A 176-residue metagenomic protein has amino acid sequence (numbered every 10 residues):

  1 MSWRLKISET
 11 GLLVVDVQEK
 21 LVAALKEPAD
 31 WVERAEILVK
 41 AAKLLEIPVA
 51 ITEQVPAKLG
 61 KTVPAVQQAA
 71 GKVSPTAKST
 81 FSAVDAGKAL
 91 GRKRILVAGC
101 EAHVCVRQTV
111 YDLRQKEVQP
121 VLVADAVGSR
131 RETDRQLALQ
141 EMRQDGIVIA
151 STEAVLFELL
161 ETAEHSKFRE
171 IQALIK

Functional and structural regions predicted by a protein language model:
S2-E9, L44-L45, K58-K176: Active-site-adjacent betaalpha module
I7-T10, L25-I51, P56: A short alpha/beta connector and helix-capping loop motif
T10-V17: N-terminal nucleotide-binding beta1-loop-alpha1 segment
V17, I51-Q54, A124: A cross-domain feature marking catalytic cores of carbohydrate-active enzymes and several ubiquitous metabolic/repair
E19-A24: Short acidic, Gly/Ser-rich segments with clustered Asp/Glu that frequently serve as metal-coordination loops in enzyme
